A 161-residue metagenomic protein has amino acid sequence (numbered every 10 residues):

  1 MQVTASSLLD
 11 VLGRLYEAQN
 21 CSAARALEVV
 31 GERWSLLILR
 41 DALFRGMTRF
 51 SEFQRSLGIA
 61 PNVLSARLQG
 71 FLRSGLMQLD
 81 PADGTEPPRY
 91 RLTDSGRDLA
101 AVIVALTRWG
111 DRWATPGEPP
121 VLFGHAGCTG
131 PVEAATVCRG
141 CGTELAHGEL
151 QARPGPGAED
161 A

Functional and structural regions predicted by a protein language model:
M1-S7, R108-A161: C-terminal regulatory/oligomerization modules of transcriptional regulators
M1-V29: N-terminal leader segment of winged-helix/HTH proteins
S7-L9, W34-S35, L39, R73 (+1 more regions): Short histidine
C21-A60: N-terminal helix-turn-helix DNA-binding core of bacterial DNA-binding proteins
G31, G84-A105: Basic, amphipathic "hinge/linker" alpha-helix immediately C-terminal to the N-terminal HTH DNA-binding motif
F50, Q54-P81, T85: Canonical helix-turn-helix DNA-binding module
S74, V102-W113: Alpha-helical linker/hinge and terminal dimerization helices associated with HTH transcriptional regulators
